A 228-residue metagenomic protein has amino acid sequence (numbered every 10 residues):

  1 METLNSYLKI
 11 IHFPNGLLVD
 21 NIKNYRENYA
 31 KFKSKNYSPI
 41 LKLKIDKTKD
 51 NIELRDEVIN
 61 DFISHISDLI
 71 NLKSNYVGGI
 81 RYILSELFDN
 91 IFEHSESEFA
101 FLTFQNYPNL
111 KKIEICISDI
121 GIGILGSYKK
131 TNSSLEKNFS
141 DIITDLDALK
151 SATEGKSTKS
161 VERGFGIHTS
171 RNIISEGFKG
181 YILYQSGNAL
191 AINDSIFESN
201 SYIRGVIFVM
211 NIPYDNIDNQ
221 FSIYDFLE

Functional and structural regions predicted by a protein language model:
M1-H65: STAS-like cytosolic regulatory interaction modules
N5-I10, S127, D194-S195: A short acidic (Asp/Glu
I11, S74-N109, I167-E176: Conserved ATP-binding N-box helix of the HATPase_c
K23-K33, E136-I143, K150-E228: Flexible, glycine-/charge-rich segments associated with ATP-binding catalytic modules
P39-L72, N132-K156, N172: Helix-loop-beta hinge of the Bergerat
N51-S85, N109-G126: A short mid-domain helix/strand-loop element embedded in enzyme catalytic domains that forms or borders the active-site
I83, S95, F104-Q105, S118-I120 (+3 more regions): Short His-Asn-centered micro-motif
N90-S133, S195-F197: ATP-lid-like helix-loop hinge signature
